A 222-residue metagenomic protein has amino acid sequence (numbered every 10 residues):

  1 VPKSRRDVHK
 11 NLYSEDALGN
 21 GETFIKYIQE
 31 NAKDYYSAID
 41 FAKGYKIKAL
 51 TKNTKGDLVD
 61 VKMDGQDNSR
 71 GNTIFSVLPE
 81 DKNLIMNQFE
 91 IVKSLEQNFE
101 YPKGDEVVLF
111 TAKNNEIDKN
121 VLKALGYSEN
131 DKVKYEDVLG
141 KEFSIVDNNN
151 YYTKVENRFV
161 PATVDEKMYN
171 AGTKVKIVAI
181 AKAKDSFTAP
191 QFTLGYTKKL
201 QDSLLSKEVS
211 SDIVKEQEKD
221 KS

Functional and structural regions predicted by a protein language model:
V1-S222: Basic-flanked hydrophobic alpha-helices used for secretion and membrane insertion
